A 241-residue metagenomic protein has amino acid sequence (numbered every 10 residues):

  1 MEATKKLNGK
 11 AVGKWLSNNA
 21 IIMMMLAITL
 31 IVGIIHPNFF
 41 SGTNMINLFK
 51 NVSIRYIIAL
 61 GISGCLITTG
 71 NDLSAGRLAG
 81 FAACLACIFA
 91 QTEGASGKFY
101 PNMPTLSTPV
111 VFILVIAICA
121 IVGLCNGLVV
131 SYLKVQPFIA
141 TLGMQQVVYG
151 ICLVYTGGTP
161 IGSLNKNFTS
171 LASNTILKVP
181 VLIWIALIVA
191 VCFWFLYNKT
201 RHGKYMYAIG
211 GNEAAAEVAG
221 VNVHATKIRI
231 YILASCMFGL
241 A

Functional and structural regions predicted by a protein language model:
M1-A20, F40: Transmembrane alpha-helical segments of polytopic membrane transport and secretion proteins
A11-N18, T43-K50, F99-F112, S170-I183: Interfacial loop-to-helix junctions that mark the boundaries of transmembrane helices in multi-pass membrane
I21-I34, G61-S63, C87, I116-C119 (+3 more regions): Hydrophobic core segments of alpha-helical transmembrane domains in multi-pass membrane transport and ion-translocation
A27-I35, F39-G94, L128-V135: Single transmembrane alpha-helix segments in multi-pass membrane proteins
I67-G70, T105-L106, Y132-K134, K199 (+1 more regions): Helix-loop interface residues and adjacent transmembrane-helix termini in multi-pass membrane transporters, primarily
G94-M144: Alpha-helical transmembrane segments within multi-pass membrane transporters and channels
S107-V115, V122-N126, K178-A241: Helix-loop-helix "hairpin" substructures at the membrane interface of multi-pass membrane proteins
L133, P137-T200, T226-I228: Transmembrane helix-bundle core of multi-pass membrane transporters and related energy-transducing complexes
